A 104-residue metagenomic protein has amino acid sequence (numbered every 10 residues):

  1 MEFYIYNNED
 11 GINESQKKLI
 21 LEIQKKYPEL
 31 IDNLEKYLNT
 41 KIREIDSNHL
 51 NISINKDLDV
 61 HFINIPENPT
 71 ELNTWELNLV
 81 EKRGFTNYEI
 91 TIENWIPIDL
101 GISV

Functional and structural regions predicted by a protein language model:
M1-T74: N-terminal domain-onset segments
S53, F62-V104: Acidic, proline/glycine-rich low-complexity IDRs
